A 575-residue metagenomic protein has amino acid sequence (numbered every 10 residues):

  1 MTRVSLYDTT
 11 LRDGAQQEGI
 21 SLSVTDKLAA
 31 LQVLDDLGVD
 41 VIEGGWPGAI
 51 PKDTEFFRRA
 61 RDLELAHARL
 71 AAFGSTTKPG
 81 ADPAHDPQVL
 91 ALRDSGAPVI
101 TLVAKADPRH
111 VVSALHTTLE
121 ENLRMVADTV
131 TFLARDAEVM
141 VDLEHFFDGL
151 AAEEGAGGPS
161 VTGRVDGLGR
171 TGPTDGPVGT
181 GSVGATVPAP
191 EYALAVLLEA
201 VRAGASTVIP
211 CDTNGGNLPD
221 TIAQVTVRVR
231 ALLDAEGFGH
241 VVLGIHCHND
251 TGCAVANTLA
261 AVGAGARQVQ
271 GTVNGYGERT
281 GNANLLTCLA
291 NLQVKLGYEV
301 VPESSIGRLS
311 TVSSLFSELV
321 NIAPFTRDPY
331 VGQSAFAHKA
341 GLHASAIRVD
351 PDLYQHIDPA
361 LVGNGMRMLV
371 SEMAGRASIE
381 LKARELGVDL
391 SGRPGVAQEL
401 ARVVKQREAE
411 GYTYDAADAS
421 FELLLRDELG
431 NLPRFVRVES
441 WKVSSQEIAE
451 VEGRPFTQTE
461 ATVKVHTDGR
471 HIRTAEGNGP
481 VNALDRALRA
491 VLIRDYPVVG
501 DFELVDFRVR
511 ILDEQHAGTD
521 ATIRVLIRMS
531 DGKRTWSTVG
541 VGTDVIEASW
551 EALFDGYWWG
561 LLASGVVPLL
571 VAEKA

Functional and structural regions predicted by a protein language model:
M1-D82, M366-R376, E380: N-terminal capping/small domains of soluble enzymes
R3-V4, T10, A290, L296-I472 (+2 more regions): A mid-to-C-terminal "edge-of-domain" accessory segment
L6-T9, I42-G44, A68-S75, P98-L102 (+4 more regions): Hydrophobic faces of well-ordered beta-strands that scaffold small-molecule active sites in alpha/beta enzyme cores
Q17-D40, L63, P79-M140, E144-G157 (+2 more regions): Alpha/beta enzyme core
G158-G184: Small-residue-biased low-complexity repeat regions
N214-V349: Catalytic alpha/beta core domains of metabolic enzymes, predominantly
T474, R534-L570: Mixed-charge, glycine-accented linear interaction segment located at domain edges/termini
D495-S530: Generic long, charged, amphipathic alpha-helical segments
